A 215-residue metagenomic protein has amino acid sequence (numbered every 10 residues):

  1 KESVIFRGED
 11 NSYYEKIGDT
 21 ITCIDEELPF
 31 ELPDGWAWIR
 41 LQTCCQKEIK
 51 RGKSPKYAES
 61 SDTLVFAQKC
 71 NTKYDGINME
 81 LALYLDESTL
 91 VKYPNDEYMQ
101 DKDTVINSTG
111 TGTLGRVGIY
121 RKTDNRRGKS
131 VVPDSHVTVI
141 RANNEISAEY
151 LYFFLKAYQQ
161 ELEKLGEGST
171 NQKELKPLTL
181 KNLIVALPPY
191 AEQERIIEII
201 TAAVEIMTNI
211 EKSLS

Functional and structural regions predicted by a protein language model:
K1-T20: Extended, domain-scale alpha-helical bundle/helix-rich regions
I21-E27, Q42-Y57, K69-D103: Sequence-specific dsDNA recognition surfaces
T22-R51, Y190-E198, A202-S215: Non-catalytic DNA-recognition/assembly elements of restriction-modification systems
E27-L32, L90-V91, T138-N143, K181-L187: Short, well-ordered beta-strand elements within core beta-sheets of diverse protein domains
A67, S88-L90, P94-K156, K176: A short beta-sheet element
G128-T138, G168-Y190: A short glycine-rich beta-alpha junction/loop motif
